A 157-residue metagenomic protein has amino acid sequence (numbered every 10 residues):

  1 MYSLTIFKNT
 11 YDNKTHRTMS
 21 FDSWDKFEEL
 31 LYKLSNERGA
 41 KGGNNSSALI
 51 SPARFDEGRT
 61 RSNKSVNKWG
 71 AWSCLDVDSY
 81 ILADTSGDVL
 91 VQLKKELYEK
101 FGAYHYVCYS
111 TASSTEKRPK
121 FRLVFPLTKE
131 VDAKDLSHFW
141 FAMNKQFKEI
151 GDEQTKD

Functional and structural regions predicted by a protein language model:
M1-F121, F125-H138, A142: Signature for HUH/AEP ssDNA processing cores
N144-D157: Flexible helix-coil linker/hinge segments at domain or subdomain boundaries
